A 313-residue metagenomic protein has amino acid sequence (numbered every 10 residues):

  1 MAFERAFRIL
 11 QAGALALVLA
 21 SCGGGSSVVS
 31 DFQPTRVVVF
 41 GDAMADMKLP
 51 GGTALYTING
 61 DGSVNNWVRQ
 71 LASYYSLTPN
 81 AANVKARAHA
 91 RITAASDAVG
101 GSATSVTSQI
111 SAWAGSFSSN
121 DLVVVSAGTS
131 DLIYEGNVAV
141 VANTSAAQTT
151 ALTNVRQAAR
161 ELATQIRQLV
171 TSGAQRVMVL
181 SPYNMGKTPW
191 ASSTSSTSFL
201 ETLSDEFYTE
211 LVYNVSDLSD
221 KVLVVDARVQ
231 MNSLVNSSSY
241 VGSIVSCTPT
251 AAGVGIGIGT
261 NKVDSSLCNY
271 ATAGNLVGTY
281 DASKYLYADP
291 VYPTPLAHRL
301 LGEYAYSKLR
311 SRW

Functional and structural regions predicted by a protein language model:
M1-A20: Sec-dependent bacterial lipoprotein signal peptides
F3, C22-W313: Conserved active-site regions of diverse hydrolases
